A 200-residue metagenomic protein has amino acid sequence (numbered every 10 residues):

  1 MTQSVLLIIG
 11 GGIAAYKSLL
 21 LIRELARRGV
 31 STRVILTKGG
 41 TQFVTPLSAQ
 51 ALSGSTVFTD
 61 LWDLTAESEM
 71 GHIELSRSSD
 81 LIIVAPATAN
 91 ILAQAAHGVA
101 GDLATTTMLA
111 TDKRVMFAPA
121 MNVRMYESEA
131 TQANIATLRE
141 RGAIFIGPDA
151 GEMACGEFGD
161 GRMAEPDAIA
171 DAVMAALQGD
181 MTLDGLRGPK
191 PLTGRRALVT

Functional and structural regions predicted by a protein language model:
M1-V115, V123-T200: A cross-family phosphate/adenosyl-ligand binding-site feature
